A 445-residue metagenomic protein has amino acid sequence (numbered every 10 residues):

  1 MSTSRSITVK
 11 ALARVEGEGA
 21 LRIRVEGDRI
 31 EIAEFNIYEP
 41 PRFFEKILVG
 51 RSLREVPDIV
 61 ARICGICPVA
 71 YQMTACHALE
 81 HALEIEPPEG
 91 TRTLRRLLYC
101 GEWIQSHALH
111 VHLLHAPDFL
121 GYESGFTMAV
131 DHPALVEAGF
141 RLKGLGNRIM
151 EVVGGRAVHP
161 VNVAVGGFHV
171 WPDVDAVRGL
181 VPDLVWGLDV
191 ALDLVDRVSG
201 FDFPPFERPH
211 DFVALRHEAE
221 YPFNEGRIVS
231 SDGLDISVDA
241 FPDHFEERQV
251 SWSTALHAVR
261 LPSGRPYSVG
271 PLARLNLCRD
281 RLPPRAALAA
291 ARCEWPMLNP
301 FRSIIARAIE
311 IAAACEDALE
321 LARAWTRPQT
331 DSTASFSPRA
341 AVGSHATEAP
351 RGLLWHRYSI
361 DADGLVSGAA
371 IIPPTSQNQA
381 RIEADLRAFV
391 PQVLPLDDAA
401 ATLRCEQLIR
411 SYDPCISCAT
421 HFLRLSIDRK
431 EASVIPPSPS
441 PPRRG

Functional and structural regions predicted by a protein language model:
M1-L353, P373-P439: Active-site bordering "gate/hinge" segments that shape substrate access to catalytic or cofactor-binding pockets
R351, H356-Y358, G368: A translation/RNA-centric and nucleic-acid-associated enzymatic feature enriched in Class II aminoacyl-tRNA synthetases
G364: Active-site catalytic microenvironments in core metabolic enzymes, especially phosphate/sugar-handling
P442-G445: A cross-taxon signal for low-complexity, glycine/charged-rich
